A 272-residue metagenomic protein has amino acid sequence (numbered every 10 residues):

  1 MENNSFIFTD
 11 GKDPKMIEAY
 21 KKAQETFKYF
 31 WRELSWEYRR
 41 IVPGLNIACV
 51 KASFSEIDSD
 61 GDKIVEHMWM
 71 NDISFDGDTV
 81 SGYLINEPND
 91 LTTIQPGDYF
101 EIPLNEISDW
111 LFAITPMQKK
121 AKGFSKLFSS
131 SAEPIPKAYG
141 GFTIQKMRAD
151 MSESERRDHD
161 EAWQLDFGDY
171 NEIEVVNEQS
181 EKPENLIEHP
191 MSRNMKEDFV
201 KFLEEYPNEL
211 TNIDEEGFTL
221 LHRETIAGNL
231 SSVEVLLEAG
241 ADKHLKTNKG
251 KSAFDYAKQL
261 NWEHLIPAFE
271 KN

Functional and structural regions predicted by a protein language model:
E37-D62: Short coil-to-beta transition motif at edge beta-strands of beta-rich domains
D60-N71, F75: Short coil-to-beta-strand transition motifs
V80-I102: Short solvent-exposed strand/turn elements
F167-Y206: Intrinsically disordered, low-complexity regulatory segments in ankyrin-centric signaling systems
S180-H189, T211-L220, K246-S252: Ankyrin-repeat boundary/"N-cap" motif
H189-M195, R223-N229, Y256-W262: Ankyrin repeat A-helix N-terminal signature
K201-E209, E234-D242, E270-N272: Ankyrin repeat domain, specifically the short helix-to-loop turn at the C-terminus of the second helix of each repeat
K243-N272: Leucine-rich solenoid repeat scaffolds
